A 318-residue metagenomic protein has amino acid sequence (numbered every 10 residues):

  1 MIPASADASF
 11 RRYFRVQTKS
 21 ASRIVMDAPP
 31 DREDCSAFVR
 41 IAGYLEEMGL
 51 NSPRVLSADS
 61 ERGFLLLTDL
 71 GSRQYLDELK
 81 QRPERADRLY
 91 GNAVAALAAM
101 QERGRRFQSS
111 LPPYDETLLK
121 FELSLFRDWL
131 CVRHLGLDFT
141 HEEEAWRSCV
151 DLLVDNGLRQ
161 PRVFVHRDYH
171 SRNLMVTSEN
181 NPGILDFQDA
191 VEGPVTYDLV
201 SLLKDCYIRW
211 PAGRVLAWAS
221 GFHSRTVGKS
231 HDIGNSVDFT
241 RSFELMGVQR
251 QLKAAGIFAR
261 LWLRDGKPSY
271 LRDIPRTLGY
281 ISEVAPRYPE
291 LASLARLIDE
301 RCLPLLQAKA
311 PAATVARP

Functional and structural regions predicted by a protein language model:
M1-P3: Conserved N-terminal boundary motif of the eukaryotic protein kinase catalytic domain
S5, F14-F121, L125, C131-L135 (+1 more regions): ATP-binding pocket architecture of kinase catalytic cores
F10-Q17, V25, M100, V150-L199 (+1 more regions): Active-site acidic catalytic loop and adjacent metal/ATP-binding pocket of ATP-dependent phosphoryl transfer enzymes
F38, A86-A93, L119, E143-W146 (+4 more regions): Hydrophobic packing residues in well-ordered alpha-helices of helical domains and bundles
P112-L153, A217, G221, Y288: Active-site catalytic-loop/activation-segment of kinase and kinase-like phosphoryl-transfer enzymes
L125-H134, T196-D232, L245-D265, T277-V284: Active-site activation/catalytic loop segments of kinase-like enzymes and analogous catalytic loops in related
I233-R241: Histidine/acidic-rich helix-loop-helix segments that form or flank divalent-metal centers in metalloenzyme catalytic
G256-P318: ATP/Mg2+ or Mg2+-diphosphate-binding catalytic cores that bind nucleotide phosphates or diphosphates via glycine-rich
